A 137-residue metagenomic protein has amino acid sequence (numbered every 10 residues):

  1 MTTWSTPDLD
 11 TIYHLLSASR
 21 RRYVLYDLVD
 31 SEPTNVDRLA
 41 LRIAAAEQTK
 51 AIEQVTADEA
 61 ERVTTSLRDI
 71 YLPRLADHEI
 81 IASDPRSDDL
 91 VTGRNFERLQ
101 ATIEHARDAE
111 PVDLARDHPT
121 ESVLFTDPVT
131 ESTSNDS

Functional and structural regions predicted by a protein language model:
M1-Y13: Short, Lys/Arg-enriched N-terminal segment that forms or immediately precedes the first helix of a structured domain
S19, S31-N35, Q48: Short capping segments at the starts of secondary-structure elements
R21-L28: Hydrophobic residues on short alpha-helical segments
R38-I43: A short acidic, leucine-rich amphipathic alpha-helix
A44-T65: Short, positively charged loop/turn segments that connect secondary-structure elements
L72, A76-R86: A short, conserved structural fragment
D84-Q100: Accessory beta->alpha helical hairpin/"wing" motif in late/C-terminal subdomains of nucleic-acid enzymes
E97-S137: Short, amphipathic alpha-helical interaction segments positioned at domain boundaries
